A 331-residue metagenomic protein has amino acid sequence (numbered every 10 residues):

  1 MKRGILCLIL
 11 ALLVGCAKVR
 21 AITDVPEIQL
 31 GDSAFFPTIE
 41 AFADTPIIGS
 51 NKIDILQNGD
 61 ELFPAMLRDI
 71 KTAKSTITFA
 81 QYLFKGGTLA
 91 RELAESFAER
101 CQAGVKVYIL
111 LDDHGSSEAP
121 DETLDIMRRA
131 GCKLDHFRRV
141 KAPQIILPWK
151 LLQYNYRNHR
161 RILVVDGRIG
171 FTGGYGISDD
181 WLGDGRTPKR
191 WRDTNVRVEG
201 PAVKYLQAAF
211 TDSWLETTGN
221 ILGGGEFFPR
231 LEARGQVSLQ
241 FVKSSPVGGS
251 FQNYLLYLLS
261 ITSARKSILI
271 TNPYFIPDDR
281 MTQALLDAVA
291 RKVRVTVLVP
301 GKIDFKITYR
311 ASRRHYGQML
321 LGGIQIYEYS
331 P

Functional and structural regions predicted by a protein language model:
G4, C16-P331: Charged, low-complexity intrinsically disordered terminal segments
L6-L13: Bacterial N-terminal signal peptides
